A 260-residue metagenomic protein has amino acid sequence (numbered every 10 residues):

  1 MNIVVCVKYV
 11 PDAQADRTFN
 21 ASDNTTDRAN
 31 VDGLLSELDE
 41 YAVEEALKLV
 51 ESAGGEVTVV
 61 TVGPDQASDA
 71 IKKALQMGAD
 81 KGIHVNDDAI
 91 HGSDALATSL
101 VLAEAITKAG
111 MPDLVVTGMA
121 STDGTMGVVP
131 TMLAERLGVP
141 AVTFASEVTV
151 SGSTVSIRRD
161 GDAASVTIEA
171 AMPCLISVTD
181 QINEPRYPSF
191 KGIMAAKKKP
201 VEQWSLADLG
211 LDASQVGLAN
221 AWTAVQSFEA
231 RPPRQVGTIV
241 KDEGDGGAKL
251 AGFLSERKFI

Functional and structural regions predicted by a protein language model:
M1-I260: N-terminal glycine-rich FAD/FM-binding segment characteristic of electron-transfer flavoproteins
